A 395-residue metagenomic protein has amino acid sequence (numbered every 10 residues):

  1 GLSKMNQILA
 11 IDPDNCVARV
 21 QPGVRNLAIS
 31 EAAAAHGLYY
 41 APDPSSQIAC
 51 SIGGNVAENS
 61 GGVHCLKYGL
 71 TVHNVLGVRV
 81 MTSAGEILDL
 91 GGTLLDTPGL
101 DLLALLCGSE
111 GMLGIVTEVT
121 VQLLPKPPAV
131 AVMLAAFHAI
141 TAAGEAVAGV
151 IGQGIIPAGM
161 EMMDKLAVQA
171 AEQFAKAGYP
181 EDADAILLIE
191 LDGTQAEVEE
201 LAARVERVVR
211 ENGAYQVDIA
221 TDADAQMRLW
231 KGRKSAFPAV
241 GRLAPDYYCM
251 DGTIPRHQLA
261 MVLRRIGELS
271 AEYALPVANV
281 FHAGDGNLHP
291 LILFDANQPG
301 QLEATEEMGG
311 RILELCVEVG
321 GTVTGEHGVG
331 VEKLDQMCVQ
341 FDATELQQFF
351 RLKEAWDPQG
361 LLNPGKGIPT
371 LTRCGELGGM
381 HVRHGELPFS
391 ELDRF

Functional and structural regions predicted by a protein language model:
N6-E161, G379-F395: FAD-binding subdomain of flavoenzyme oxidoreductases
P13-C16, M133, N297, V331-C338: Short beta-alpha connecting loops at secondary-structure transitions that line or flank enzyme active sites
G111, P290, D357: Conserved, mostly hydrophobic/aromatic
V121-P125, A131-M308, L315, V319: C-terminal substrate-recognition/cap domain of FAD-linked oxidoreductases
L166, A283-G286, G328-D335, P369-T370: Small/polar glycine-rich anion-binding or flexible loop at a beta-alpha turn
F281, T322-V329, P364-G367: Short acidic/histidine-rich active-site segments
G309-L352: C-terminal structured "cap/appendage" subdomains that terminate the fold
T344-F395: Intrinsic disorder at enzyme termini
